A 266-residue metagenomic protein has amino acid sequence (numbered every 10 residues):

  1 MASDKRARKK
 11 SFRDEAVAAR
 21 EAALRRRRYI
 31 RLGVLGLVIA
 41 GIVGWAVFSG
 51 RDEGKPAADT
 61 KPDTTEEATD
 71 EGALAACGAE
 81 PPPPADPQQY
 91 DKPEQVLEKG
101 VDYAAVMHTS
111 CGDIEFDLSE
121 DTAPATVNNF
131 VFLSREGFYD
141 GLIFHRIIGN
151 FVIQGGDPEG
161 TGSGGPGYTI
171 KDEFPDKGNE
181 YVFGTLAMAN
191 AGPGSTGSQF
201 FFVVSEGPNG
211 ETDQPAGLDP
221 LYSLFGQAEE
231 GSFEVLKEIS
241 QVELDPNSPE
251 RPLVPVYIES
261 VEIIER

Functional and structural regions predicted by a protein language model:
M1-R266: Cyclophilin-like peptidyl-prolyl cis-trans isomerases
